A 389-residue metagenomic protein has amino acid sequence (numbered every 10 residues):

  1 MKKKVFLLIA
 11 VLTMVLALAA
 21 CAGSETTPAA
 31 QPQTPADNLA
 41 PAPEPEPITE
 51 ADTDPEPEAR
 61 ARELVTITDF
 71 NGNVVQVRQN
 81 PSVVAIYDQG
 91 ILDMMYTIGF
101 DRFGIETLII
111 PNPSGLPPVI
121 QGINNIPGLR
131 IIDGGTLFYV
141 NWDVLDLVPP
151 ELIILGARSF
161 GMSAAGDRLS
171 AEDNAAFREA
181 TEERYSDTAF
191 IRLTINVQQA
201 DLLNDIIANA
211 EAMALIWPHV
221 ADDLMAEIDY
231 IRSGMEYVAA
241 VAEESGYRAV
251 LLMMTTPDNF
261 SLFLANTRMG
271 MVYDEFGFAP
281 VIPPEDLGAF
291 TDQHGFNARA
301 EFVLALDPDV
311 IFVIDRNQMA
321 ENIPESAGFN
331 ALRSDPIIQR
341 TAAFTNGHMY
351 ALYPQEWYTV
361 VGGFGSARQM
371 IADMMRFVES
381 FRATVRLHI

Functional and structural regions predicted by a protein language model:
K2-E25: Sec-dependent N-terminal signal peptides of Gram-positive bacterial secreted proteins and lipoproteins
C21-Y96, H219-T256, D315, R376-I389: Bacterial Sec-exported substrate-binding components of ABC uptake systems
F70-G72, I132-N141, A289-R299: Short helix-initiation/N-cap motifs at beta->coil->alpha
G90-D93, I109-P113, R158-M162, I195-A200 (+3 more regions): Solvent-exposed loop/turn segments at secondary-structure junctions within structured extracellular/periplasmic domains
I91-V144, V148, L152-S170: A short, structured surface patch at a secondary-structure boundary
P113, L262-H294: Alpha-helical, coiled-coil/dimerization segments enriched in small aliphatic residues
A200-A208, V310-I389: Structured C-terminal subdomain patch of bacterial secreted/periplasmic proteins
E244, S261, F290-E321: Ligand-binding pocket segment of bilobal, Venus flytrap-like solute-binding proteins
